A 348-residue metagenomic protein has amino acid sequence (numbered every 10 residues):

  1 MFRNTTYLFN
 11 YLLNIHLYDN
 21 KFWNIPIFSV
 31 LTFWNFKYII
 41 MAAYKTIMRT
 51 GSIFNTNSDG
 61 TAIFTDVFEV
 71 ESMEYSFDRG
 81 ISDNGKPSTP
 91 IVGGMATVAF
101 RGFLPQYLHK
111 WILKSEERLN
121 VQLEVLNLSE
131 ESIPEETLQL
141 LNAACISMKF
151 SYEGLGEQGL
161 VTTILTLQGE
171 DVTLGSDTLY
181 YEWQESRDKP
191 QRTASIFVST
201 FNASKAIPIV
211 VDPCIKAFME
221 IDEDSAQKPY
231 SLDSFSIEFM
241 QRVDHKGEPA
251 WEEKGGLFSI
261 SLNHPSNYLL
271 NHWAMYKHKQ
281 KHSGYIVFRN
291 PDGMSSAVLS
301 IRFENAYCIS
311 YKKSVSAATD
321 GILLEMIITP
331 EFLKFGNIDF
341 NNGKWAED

Functional and structural regions predicted by a protein language model:
F9, L13-N14, P26, G255: Compositionally biased low-complexity segments enriched in histidine and/or tyrosine
I15, I25-V30, I39-I40: Short hydrophobic transmembrane-like helices used for membrane targeting/insertion
M41-D348: Glycine-rich, low-complexity intrinsically disordered segments
